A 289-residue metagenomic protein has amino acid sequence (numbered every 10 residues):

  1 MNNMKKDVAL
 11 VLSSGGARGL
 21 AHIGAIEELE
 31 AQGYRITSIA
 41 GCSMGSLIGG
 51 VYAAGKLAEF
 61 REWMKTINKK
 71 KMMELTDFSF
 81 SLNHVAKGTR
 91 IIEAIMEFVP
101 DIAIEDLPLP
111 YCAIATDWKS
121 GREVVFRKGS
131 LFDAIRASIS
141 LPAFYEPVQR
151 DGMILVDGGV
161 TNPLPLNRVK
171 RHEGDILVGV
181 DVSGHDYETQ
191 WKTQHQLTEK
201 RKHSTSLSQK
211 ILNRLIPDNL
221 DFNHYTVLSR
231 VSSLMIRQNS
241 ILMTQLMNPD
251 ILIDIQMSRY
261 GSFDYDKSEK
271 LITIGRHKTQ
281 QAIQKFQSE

Functional and structural regions predicted by a protein language model:
M1-I39: Helix-rich "cap/lid" substructures immediately adjacent to catalytic or cofactor-binding pockets
V8, L57-A94, T116-S130, L164-E289: Non-catalytic peripheral regions of patatin-like phospholipases
G15, A25, G45, A113 (+7 more regions): Conserved small-residue
H22, G45-S46, N162: Catalytic nucleophile loop
I36-A53: Catalytic nucleophile loop
M72, V99-P110: A short alpha-helix-loop-beta-strand transition element characteristic of N-terminal alpha/beta dinucleotide-binding
Y111-D117, E146: Short beta-strand scaffold segments in enzyme catalytic cores
G129-S130, R136-G174: ATP/pyrophosphate-binding catalytic subdomain of soluble kinases
